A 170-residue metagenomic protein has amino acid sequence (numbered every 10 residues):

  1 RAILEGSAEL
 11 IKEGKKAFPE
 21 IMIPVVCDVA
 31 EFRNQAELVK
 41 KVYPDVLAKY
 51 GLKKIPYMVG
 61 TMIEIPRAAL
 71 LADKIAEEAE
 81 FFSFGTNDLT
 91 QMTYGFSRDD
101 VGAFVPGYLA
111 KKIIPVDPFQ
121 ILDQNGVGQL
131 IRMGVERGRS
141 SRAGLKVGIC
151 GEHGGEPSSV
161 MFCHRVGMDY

Functional and structural regions predicted by a protein language model:
R1-Y170: Conserved alpha/beta-domain cores
